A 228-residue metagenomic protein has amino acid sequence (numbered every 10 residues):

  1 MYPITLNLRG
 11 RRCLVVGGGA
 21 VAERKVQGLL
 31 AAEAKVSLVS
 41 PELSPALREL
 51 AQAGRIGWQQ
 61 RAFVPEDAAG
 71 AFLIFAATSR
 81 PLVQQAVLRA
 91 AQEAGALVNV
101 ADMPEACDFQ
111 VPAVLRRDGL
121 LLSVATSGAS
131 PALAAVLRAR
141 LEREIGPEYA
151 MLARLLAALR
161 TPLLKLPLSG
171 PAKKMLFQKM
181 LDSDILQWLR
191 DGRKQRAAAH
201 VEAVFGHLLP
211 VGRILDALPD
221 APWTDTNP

Functional and structural regions predicted by a protein language model:
M1-L50, P228: Hydrophobic, well-ordered beta-alpha structural blocks that scaffold small-molecule cofactor pockets
A20-V21, P81-L82, G128: Residue-level detector of alpha-helix initiation sites
V36, W58, L97-V98: Hydrophobic beta-strand scaffold residues
S40, W58-A62, D102: Short loop/edge segments at beta-strand edges and connector loops that shape dinucleotide/nucleotide cofactor-binding
A51-A69: Glycine-rich, highly charged phosphate/nucleotide-binding loops
L73-R80, Q84-V111: ADP-ribose/adenylate-binding Rossmann-like module
V100-A150: E1/E1-like adenylate-forming module used to activate ubiquitin-like modifiers and sulfur-carrier proteins
G128-P228: An accessory alpha-helical subdomain
